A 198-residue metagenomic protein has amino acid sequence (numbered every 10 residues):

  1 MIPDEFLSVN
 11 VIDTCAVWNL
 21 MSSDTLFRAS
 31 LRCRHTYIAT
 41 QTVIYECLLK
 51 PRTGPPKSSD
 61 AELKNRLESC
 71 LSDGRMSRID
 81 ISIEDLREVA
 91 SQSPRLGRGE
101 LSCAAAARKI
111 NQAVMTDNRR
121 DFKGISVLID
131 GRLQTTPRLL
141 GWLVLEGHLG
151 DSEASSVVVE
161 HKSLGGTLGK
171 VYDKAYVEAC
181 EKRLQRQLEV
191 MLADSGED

Functional and structural regions predicted by a protein language model:
I2-Q112, D121-Q134, R138-D198: Active-site-proximal, substrate-binding regions of enzyme catalytic domains and RNA-binding/basic surfaces
T116-D117: Short beta-strand scaffold positions
